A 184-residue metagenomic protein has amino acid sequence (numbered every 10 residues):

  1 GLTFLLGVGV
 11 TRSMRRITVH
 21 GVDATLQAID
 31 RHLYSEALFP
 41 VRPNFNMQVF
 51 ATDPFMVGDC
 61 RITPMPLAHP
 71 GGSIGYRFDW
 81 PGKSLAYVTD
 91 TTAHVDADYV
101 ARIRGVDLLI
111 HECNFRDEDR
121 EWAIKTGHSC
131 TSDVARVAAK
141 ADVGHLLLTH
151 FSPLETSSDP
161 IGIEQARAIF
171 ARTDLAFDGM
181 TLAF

Functional and structural regions predicted by a protein language model:
G1-Y87, T92-V100, P160-F184: Binuclear metal-dependent hydrolase catalytic cores
S84, A93-M180: Cap/insert and terminal regions of metallo-dependent hydrolase folds
